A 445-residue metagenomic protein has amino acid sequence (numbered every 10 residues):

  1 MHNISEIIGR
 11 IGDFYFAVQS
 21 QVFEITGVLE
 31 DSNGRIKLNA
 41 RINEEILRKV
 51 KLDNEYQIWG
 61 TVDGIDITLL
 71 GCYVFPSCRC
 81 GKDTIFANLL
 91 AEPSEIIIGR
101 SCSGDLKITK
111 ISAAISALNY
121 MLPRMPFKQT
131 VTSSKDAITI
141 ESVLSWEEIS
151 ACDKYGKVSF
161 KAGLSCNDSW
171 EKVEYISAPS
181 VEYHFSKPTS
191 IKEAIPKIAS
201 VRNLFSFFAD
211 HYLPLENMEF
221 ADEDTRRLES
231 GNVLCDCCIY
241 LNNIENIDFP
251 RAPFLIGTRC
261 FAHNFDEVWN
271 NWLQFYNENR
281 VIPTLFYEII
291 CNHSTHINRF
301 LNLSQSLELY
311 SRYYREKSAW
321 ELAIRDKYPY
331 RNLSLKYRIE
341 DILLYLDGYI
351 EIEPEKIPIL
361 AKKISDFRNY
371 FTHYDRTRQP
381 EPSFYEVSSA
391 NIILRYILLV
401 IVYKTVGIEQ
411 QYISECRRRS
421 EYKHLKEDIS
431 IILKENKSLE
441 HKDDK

Functional and structural regions predicted by a protein language model:
M1-F208: Long, contiguous, compositionally biased segments that the model treats as domain-scale units
I4-I7, L29-R35, T109, I115-N119 (+3 more regions): Short, charged N-terminal helix-start/capping segments
D13, D31, N43, D53 (+19 more regions): Acidic-enriched, low-complexity/disordered segments with a strong bias for Aspartate over Glutamate
A114, T189-S190, D210, S334 (+1 more regions): Helix N-terminus capping/helix-initiation residues
G163-E171, D236, N271-F275: Short, functional N-terminal and low-complexity linear motifs
H184-Y212, F254-N271, A390, L394: Ampiphathic alpha-helical segments that act as solvent-exposed interaction surfaces
V201, F205, A209-L213, N217-F249: Internal, well-ordered alpha/beta segment that forms a basic, Gly-enriched binding/recognition surface
T225, G231, I239-K445: Amphipathic, oligomerization/interface secondary-structure segments
